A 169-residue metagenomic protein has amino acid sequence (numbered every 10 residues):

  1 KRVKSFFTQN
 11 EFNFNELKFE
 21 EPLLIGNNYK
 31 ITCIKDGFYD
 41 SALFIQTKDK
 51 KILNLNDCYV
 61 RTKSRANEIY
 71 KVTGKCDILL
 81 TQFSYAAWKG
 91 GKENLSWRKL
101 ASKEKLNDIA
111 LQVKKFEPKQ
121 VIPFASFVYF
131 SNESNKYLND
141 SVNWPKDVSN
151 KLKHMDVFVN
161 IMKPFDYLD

Functional and structural regions predicted by a protein language model:
K1, F127-V128, F165-D166: Short beta-alpha junction loops
K1-P22: Active-site HxH/HxHxD metal-binding segment of metal-dependent hydrolases
E11, D49, E117, D156-F158: Glycine-centered loop/turn motif at secondary-structure junctions
F14, I31, V159-I161: Generic structural signal for residues in well-ordered beta-strands
L17-A87, D166-D169: Core dinuclear metal-dependent hydrolase active-site scaffold
K63-D156: Cap/insert and terminal regions of metallo-dependent hydrolase folds
K146-V148, D156-D169: Charged, amphipathic alpha-helical linkers/stalks
